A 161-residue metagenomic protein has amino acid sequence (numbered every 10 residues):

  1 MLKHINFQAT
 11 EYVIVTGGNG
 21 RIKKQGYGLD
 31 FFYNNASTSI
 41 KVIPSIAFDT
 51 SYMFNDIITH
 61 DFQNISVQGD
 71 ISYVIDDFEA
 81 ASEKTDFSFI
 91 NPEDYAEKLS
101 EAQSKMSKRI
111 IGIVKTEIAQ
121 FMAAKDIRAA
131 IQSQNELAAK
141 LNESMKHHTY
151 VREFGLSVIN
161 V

Functional and structural regions predicted by a protein language model:
M1-T50, K108, G112: Domain-core and long-helix interface of multi-subunit machines
N6, V13, A47-V161: Amphipathic, interface-forming alpha-helical segments with heptad-repeat character
